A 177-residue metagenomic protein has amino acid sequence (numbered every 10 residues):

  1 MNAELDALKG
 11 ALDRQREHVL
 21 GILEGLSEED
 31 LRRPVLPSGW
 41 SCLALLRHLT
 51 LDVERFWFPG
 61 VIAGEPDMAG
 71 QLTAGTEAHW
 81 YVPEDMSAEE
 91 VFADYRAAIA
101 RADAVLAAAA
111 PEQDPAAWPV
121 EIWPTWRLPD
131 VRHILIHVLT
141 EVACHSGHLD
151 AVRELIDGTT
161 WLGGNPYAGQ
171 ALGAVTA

Functional and structural regions predicted by a protein language model:
M1-N2: Short, contiguous pre-domain boundary segments
L5, K9-E24, E28-A78, P119-A177: Short, contiguous alpha-helical
A78-P119, D130-A143: Acidic/histidine-rich alpha-helical segments that form the ligand environment of transition-metal centers
